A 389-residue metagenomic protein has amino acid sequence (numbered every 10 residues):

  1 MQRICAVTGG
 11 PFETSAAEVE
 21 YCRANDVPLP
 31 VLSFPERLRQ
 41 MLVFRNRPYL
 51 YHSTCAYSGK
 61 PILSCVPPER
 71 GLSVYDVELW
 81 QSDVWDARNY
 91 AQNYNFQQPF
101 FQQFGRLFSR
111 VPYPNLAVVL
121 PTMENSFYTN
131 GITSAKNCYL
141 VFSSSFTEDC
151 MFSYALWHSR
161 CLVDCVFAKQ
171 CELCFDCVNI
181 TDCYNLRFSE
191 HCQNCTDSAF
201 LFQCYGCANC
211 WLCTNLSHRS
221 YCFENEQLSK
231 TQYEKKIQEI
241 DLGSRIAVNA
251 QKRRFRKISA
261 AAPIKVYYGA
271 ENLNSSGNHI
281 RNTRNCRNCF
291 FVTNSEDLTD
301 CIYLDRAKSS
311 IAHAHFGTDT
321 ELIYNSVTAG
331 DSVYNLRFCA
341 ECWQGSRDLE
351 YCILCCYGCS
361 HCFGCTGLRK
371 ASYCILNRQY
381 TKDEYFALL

Functional and structural regions predicted by a protein language model:
M1-L389: Long, distal/terminal scaffolding or interaction modules with repetitive or compositionally biased sequence
